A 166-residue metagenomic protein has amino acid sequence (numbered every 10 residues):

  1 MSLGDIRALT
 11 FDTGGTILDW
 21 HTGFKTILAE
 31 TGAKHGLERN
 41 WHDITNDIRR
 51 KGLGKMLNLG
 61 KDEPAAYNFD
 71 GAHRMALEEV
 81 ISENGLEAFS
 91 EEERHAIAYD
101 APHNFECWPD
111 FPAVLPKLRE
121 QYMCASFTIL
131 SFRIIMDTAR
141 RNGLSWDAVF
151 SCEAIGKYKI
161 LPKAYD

Functional and structural regions predicted by a protein language model:
L3-C107: N-terminal helical cap/lid subdomain that shapes the substrate entry/recognition surface in HAD-like hydrolases
I44-T45, S145-K157: A short, structured active-site edge motif that brings together acidic residues
E91-C107, F111-R140, V149-C152: Substrate-recognition element of Asp-dependent hydrolases with the DxDx(T/V) motif
R141-S145, D166: Short, hinge-like loop/turn segments at secondary-structure boundaries
K157-D166: Conserved Lys-Pro-Asp/Glu-containing loop-to-beta segment of HAD-superfamily phosphomonoesterases, centered on
